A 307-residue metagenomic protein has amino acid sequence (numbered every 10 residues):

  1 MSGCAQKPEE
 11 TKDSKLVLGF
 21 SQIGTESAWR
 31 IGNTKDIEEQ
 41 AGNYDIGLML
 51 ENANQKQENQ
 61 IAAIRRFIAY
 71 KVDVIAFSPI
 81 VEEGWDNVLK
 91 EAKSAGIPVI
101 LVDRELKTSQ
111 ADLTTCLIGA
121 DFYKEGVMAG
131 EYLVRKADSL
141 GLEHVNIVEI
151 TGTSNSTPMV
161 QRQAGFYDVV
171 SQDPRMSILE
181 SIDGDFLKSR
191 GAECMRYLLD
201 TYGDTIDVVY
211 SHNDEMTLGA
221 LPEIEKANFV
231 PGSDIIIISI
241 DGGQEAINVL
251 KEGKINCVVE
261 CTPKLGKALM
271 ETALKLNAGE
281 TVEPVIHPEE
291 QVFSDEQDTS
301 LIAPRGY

Functional and structural regions predicted by a protein language model:
M1-V17, K90-I97, S300, Y307: Short, low-complexity disordered leader/linker segments with a strong preference for bacterial N-terminal type II
S14-L16, I150-S154, P158, V169-V170 (+2 more regions): Hinge/cleft segment of the Venus flytrap/periplasmic-binding protein
V17-Q40, Y44, L48-A62, R66 (+5 more regions): Extracytoplasmic "Venus flytrap"
W29-Y44, E125-Y132, T157-M176, R190 (+2 more regions): Short, solvent-exposed amphipathic alpha-helices that sit in or adjacent to ligand/effector-binding or catalytic
A41-A53, N146-E149, V170-K188, E289: Short beta-strand elements in bilobed, periplasmic/extracellular small-molecule ligand-binding domains
Q60, L117-H144, R190-C194, G242-A246 (+1 more regions): Hydrophobic alpha-helical segments within soluble ligand-binding/sensing domains
F77-S94, F166, E180, G184-N248: Hydrophobic alpha-helical
N87-K124, G243-K251: Flexible loop/hinge segments that line or gate small-molecule binding clefts
